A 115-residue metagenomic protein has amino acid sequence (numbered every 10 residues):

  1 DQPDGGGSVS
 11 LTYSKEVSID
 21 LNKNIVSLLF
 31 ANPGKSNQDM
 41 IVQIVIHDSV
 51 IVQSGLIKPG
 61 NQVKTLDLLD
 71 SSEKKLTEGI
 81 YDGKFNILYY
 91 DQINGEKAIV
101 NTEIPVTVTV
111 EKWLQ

Functional and structural regions predicted by a protein language model:
D1-V45, I93-Q115: Primarily secretory-pathway and cell-envelope proteins
I46-H47, L66: Short acidic/polar micro-motifs centered on Gly/Asp/Asn
D48-S49, E73: Residue-level signal for glycine
S49-N61: Solvent-exposed serine/threonine-rich low-complexity stretches and specific carbohydrate-binding patches
L56, D67, T107-T109: Generic structural detector for well-ordered beta-strands
Q62-S72: Exposed aromatic-hydrophobic patches
S72-D82: Short glycine/proline/serine/threonine-rich loop/turn segments at secondary-structure transition edges
K84-Q92: Beta-strand-rich extracellular modules
